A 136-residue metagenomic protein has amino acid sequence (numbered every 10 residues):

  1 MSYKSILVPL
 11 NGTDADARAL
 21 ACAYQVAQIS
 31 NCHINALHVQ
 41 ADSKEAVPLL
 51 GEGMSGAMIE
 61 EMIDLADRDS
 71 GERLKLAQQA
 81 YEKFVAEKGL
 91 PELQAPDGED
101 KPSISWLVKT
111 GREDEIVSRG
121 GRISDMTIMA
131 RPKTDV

Functional and structural regions predicted by a protein language model:
M1-I63: Small/aliphatic-rich secondary-structure junction motif
G12, A130-V136: Glycine-rich, Arg-bearing micro-motifs that act as flexible, cationic patches
H38, M129-A130: Short beta-strand segments
A41-K44, E52, R68, K75-T127: Structural beta-alpha unit
M58-K75: A short acidic, glycine-rich active-site loop that binds or catalyzes chemistry on phosphate/adenosine moieties
